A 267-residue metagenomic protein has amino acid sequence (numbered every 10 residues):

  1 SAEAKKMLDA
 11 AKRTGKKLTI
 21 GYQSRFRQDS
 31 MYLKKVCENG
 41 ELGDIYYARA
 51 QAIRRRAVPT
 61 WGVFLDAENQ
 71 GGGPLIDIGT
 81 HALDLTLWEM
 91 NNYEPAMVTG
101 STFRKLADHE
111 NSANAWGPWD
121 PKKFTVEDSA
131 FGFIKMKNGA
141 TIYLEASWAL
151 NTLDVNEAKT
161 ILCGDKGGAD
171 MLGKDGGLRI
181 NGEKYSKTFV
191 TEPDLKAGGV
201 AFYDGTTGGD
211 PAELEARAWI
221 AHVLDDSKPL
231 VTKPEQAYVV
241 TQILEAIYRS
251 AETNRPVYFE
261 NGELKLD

Functional and structural regions predicted by a protein language model:
S1, I76-G79, V231-A237: Conserved loop-to-helix N-cap of the C-terminal "lid" that shapes the substrate pocket in Rossmann-like
S1-K17: Rossmann-fold NAD(P)-binding glycine/threonine-rich loop
M7, L33, A246-I247: Aromatic/hydrophobic pocket-lining residues that form π-stacking "cages" and hydrophobic walls in ligand
T14-T19, S24-F124, N254: Predominantly a Rossmann-like dinucleotide-binding segment in NAD(P)-dependent oxidoreductases
I20, H222-V240: Glycine- and charged-residue-rich phosphate/anionic-cofactor binding loop of Rossmann-like
P59, D84-N181, E213-P229, E245-A246 (+1 more regions): Contiguous beta-strand/loop segments that form the cofactor/metal-binding neighborhood of enzyme cores
Q70-I76, F202-D210: A short glycine-threonine-serine/GTX helix/turn-capping micro-motif
T207, P211-E215, L244-N254: Stable alpha-helical structural segments in soluble proteins, enriched in small hydrophobic residues
